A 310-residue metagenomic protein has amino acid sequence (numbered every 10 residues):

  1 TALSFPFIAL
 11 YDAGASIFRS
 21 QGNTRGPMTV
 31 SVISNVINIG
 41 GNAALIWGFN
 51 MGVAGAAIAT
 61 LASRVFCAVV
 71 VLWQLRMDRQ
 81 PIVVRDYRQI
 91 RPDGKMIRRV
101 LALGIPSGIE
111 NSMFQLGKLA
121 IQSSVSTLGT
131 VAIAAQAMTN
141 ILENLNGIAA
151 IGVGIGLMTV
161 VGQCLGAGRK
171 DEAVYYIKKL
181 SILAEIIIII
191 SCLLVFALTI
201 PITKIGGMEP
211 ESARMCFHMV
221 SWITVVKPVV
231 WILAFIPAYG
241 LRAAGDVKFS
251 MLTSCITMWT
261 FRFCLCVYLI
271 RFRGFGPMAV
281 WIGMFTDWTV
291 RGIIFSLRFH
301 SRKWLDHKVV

Functional and structural regions predicted by a protein language model:
T1-R19, P27-N35, A56-V71, I151-G154 (+4 more regions): Short runs within selected transmembrane alpha-helices of multi-pass transporters and secretion channels
T1-S4, I37, I46-I105, V161-K227 (+1 more regions): Short alpha-helical transmembrane segments in multi-pass integral membrane proteins
A2, P6-F7, I33, I105 (+9 more regions): Residue-level hotspots within pore-lining transmembrane alpha-helices of multi-pass secondary transporters
I8-P27, I133-T199, W231-C255: Small-residue-rich hydrophobic transmembrane alpha-helices
S16, A43, W47, T60 (+11 more regions): Transmembrane alpha-helix boundary and packing residues in multipass membrane permease domains and related
N23-T24, G52, G129-T130, E209 (+2 more regions): Short loop-to-helix capping motifs
S34, S63-C67, V71, L75 (+1 more regions): Transmembrane helical elements of multi-pass membrane transporters/channels
A44-M51, S112-L145, Q163-C164, P201-P210 (+1 more regions): Helix-terminus/linker motif at the lipid-water interface of multi-pass membrane proteins
